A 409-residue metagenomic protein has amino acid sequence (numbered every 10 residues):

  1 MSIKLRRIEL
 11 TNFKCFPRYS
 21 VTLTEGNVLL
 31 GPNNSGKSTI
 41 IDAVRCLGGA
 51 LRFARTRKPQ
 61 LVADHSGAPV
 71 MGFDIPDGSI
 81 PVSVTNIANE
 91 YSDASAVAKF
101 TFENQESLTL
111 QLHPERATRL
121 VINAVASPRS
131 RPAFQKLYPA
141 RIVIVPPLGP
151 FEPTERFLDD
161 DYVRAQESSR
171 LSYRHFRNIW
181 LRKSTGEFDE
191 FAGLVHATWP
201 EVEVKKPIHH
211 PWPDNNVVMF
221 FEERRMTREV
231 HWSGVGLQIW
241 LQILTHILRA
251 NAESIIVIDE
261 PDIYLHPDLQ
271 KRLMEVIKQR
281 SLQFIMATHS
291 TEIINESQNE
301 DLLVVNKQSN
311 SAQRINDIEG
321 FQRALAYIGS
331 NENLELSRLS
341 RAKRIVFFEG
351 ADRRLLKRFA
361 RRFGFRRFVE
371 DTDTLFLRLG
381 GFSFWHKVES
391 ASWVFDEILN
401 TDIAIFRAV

Functional and structural regions predicted by a protein language model:
M1-A54, H209-L339, I345, R354 (+1 more regions): Switch/communication elements of ASCE P-loop NTPase nucleotide-binding domains
A43-S107: Conserved P-loop NTP-binding catalytic core
D93-N178, T372, R407: Electropositive, glycine-dotted interaction segments that contact anionic polymers or phosphate-rich ligands
K99-E103, P147-W240, T245-I255: Extended helical coiled-coil dimerization/tether regions that scaffold and oligomerize large DNA-maintenance assemblies
R116, G149-E152, T291-I293, S309-N310 (+2 more regions): Conserved nucleotide-binding/hydrolysis micro-motifs of P-loop NTPases
R141, S254-I255, R344, I403: The start of beta-strands in P-loop NTPase/AAA+ ATPase cores
I142-I144, L302-V304, F376: Conserved beta-strand scaffold positions in the cores of enzyme catalytic domains, especially in NTP/NDP-utilizing
K343-V409: Conserved helicase/translocase motor-coupling segment
